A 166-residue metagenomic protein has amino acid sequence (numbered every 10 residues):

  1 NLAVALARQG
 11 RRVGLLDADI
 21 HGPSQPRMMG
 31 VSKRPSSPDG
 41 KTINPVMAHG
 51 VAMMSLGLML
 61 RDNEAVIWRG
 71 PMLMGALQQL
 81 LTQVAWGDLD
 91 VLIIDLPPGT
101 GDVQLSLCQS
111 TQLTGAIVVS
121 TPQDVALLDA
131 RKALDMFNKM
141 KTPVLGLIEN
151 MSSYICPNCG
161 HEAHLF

Functional and structural regions predicted by a protein language model:
L2, A18-D19, L56-L58, G70 (+3 more regions): Fold-independent oxyanion-binding glycine-rich loops and adjacent beta-strand/coil segments at enzyme active sites
L6, R11-N63, I67-W68, M74 (+1 more regions): Phosphate-binding loop that captures ATP/GTP phosphates
L6, V46-M47, Q83-G87, Q109-Q112 (+1 more regions): Conserved catalytic network of the ASCE P-loop NTPase/AAA+ motor domain
M28-S32, L80, V84, T114 (+2 more regions): Change "in soluble alpha/beta enzymes" to "in soluble alpha/beta proteins
L60-L107: Phosphate-binding/switch loop-helix module in NTP-utilizing enzymes
D90-V91, P97-F166: Conserved catalytic-core segment of NTP-binding enzymes
